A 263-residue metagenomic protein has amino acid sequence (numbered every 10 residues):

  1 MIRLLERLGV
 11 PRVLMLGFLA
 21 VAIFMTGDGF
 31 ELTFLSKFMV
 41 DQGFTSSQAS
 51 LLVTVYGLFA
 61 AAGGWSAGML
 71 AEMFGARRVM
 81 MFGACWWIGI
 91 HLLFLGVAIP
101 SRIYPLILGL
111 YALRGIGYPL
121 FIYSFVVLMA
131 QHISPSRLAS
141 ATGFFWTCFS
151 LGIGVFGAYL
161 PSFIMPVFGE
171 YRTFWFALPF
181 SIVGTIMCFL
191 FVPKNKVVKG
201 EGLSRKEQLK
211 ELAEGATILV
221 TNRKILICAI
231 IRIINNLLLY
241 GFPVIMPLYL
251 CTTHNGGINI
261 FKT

Functional and structural regions predicted by a protein language model:
M1-P11, N195-A229: Juxtamembrane intracellular "pre-TM" segments in multi-pass secondary transporters
A22, I90, Y104-L120: Hydrophobic core of transmembrane alpha-helices in multi-pass small-molecule transporters, especially MFS/SLC-type
T33-Q48, V244-K262: Short amphipathic helix-loop junctions that connect adjacent transmembrane helices in Major Facilitator Superfamily/SLC
G57-W65, G154-V155: Residue-level signature of mid-helix packing/kink "hotspots" within the transmembrane helices of 12-pass Major
G63-G75, M165: Helix-to-loop junctions at the C-terminal end of transmembrane segments in multipass secondary transporters
C85-S101: C-terminal ends and interior cores of transmembrane alpha-helices in multi-pass membrane transporters/permeases
L110-C148: Cytoplasmic helix-loop-helix junction between adjacent transmembrane helices in 12-TM secondary transporters
